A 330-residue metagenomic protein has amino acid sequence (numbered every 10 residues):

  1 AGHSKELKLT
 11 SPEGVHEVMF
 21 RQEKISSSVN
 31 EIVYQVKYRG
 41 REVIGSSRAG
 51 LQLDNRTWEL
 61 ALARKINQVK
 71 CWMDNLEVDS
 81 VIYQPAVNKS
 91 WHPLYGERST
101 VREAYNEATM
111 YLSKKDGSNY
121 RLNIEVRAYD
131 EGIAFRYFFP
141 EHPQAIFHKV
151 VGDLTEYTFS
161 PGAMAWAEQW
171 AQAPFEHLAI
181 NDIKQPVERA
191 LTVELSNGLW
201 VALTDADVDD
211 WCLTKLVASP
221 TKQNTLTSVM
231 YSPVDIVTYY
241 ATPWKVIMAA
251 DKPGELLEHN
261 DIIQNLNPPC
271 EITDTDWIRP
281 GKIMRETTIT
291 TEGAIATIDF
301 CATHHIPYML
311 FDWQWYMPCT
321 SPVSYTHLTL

Functional and structural regions predicted by a protein language model:
A1-K5: Bacterial Sec-dependent N-terminal signal peptides
E6-P269: N-terminal accessory beta-strand-rich subdomains and adjacent acidic, glycine-rich linkers that precede catalytic cores
F139, D312-W313: Glycine-rich, histidine-containing beta strand-loop boundary motifs that form or position
D182, E271, P322-Y325: Short alpha-helical interface elements
D209-W211, I278, Y316: A generic signature of intrinsically disordered, low-complexity regions enriched in glycine/proline and charged/polar
Y240-E255, H259-Y308, D312: An acidic-aromatic substrate-binding cleft motif
W313-V323: Glycine-rich, proline-tolerant flexible connector loops at the mouths of alpha/beta enzymes
T326-L330: Conserved small/polar residues in nucleotide/adenosyl-binding loops
